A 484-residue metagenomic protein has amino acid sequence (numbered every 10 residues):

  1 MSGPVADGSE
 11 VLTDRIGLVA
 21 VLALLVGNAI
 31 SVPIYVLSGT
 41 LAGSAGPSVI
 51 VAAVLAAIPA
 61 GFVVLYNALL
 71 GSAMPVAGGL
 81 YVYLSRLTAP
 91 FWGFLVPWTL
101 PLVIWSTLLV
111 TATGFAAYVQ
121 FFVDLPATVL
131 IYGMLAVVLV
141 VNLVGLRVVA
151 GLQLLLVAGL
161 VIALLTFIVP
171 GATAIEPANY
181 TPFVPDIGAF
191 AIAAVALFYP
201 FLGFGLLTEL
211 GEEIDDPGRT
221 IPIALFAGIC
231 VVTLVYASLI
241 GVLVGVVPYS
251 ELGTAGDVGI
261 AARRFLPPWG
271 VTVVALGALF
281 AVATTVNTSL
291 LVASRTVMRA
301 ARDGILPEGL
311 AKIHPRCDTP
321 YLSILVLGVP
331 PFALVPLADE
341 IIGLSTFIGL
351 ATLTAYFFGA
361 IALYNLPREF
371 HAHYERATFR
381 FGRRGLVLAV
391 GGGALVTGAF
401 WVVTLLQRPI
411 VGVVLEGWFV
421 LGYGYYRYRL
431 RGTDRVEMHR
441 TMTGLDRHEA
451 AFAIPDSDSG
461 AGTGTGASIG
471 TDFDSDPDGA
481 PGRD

Functional and structural regions predicted by a protein language model:
M1-G39, S44-S48, G61, L65 (+7 more regions): Membrane-interface "cap" regions at the ends of multi-pass membrane proteins
G3-T13, I50, D124-P126, L154-L276 (+1 more regions): Helix-loop-helix junctions that connect adjacent transmembrane segments in multi-pass membrane transporters
P4-G8, V82-R86, T111-I131, I214-P217 (+4 more regions): Helix-loop-helix connectors at the membrane interface of multi-pass transporters/channels
T40-G43, A52, G61-L135, L139-L143 (+3 more regions): Hydrophobic transmembrane alpha-helices that form the core helical bundles of multi-pass secondary transporters
V82-Y83, A89, F121, F226-L290 (+1 more regions): TM-loop-TM module centered on a large, flexible mid-protein loop between adjacent transmembrane helices in multi-pass
A127-A174, V184-I187, L225-I229, I348-F358 (+2 more regions): Membrane-interface loop-to-helix entry segments
L152, L310-D318, Y356-P409, V436: C-terminal membrane-solvent junction of multi-pass transporters and transport-like membrane proteins
R384-G466, D472-D484: A generic transmembrane alpha-helix motif of multi-pass inner-membrane proteins
